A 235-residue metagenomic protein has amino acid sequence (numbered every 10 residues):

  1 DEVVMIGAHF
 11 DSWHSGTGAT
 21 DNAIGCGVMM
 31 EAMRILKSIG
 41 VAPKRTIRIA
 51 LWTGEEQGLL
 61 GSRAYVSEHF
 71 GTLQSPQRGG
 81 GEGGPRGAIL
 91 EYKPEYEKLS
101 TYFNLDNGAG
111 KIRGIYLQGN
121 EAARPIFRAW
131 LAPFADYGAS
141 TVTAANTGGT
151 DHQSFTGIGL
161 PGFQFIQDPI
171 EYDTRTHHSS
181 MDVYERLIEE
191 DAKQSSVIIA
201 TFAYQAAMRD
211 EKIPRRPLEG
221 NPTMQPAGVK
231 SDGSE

Functional and structural regions predicted by a protein language model:
D1, W52-T174: Metal-dependent peptidase/peptidase-like ectodomains
I6-L60, A64, I199: Alpha-helical metal-binding/catalytic segments enriched in His/Glu/Asp
H9-S12, A109, M181: Short, histidine-centered active-site or binding-site loop motifs used for metal coordination, general acid-base
S15-A19, R113-I115, T176-H178: Short acidic, glycine/proline-rich loop/turn micro-motifs
A19-C26, E121-R124, R186, K193: Short, conserved loop/turn and helix-capping segments at secondary-structure boundaries that abut family-defining
G27-R34, R63, S67, P125-A132 (+2 more regions): Solvent-exposed, polar/charged alpha-helical surfaces in well-ordered, non-transmembrane soluble domains, broadly
R34, S38, R45-I47, Y172-E235: His/Asp/Glu-rich mid-to-C-terminal helical/loop segments that flank catalytic regions of hydrolases
K37-G40, H69-L73, L131, A135 (+1 more regions): Structural signal for hydrophobic packing residues in well-ordered secondary-structure cores of soluble enzyme domains
